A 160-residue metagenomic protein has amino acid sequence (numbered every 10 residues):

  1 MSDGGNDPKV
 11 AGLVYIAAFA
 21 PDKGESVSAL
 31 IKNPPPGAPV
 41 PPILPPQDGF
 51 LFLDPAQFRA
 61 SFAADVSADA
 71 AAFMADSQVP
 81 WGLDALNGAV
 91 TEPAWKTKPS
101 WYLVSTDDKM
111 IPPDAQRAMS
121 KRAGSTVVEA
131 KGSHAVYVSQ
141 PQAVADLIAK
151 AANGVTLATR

Functional and structural regions predicted by a protein language model:
M1-S2: Short helix immediately C-terminal to the catalytic nucleophile in hydrolase catalytic domains
N6-V10, V14-P55, G82, R160: Flexible "cap/lid" loop of the alpha/beta hydrolase fold
L13, P99-D108: Conserved strand-to-loop "acid loop" that flanks and positions the catalytic carboxylate
A56-D65: Helix-loop "lid/cap" segments that line or gate small-molecule binding pockets
A75-A94: Active-site nucleophile elbow and catalytic-triad environment of alpha/beta-hydrolase enzymes
W95-S100, R122-S125: Short, proline-enriched alpha-helix->beta-strand connector loops that line the catalytic pocket of alpha/beta-hydrolase
T106-K131, V138, A143, A151: Conserved loop-alpha-helix segment in the C-terminal half of the alpha/beta-hydrolase fold that carries the catalytic
L147-V155: C-terminal alpha-helix
